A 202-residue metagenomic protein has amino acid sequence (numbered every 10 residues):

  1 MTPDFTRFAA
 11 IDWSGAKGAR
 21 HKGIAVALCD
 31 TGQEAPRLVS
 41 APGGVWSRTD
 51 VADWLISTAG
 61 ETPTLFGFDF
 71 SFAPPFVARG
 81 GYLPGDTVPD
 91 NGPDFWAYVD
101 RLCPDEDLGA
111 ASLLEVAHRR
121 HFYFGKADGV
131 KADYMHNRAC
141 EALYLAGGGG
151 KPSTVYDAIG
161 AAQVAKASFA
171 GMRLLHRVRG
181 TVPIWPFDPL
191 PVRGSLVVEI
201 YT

Functional and structural regions predicted by a protein language model:
T2-A9, W13-T202: RNase H-like (RuvC/DEDD) metal-dependent nuclease/polynucleotide-processing core
